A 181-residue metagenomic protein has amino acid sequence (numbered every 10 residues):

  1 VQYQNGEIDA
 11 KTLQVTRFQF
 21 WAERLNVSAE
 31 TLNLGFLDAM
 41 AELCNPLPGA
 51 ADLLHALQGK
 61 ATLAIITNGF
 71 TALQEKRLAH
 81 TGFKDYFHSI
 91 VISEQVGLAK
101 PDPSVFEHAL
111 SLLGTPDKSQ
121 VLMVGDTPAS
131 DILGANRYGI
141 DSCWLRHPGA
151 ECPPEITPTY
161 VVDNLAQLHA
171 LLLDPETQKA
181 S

Functional and structural regions predicted by a protein language model:
V1-P48: N-terminal helical cap/lid subdomain that shapes the substrate entry/recognition surface in HAD-like hydrolases
A29, A51, H55, A64-I66 (+1 more regions): Asp-based, Mg2+/Mn2+-dependent phosphohydrolase catalytic module
G59-K60: Structured helix-beta-strand junction loops
